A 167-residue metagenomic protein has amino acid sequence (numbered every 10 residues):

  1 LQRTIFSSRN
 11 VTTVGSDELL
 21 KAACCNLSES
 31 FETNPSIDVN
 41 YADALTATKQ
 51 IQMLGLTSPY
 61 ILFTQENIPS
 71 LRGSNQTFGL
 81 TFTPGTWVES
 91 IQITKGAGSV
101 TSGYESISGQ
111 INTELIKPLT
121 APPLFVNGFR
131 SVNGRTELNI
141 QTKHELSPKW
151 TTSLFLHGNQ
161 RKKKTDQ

Functional and structural regions predicted by a protein language model:
L1-L20, S28, S58: Short, acidic, small-residue-rich periplasmic hinge/interaction motif at the N-terminus of Gram-negative outer-membrane
A22, N26, T48, F78 (+4 more regions): Transmembrane beta-barrel architecture of outer-membrane proteins
S28-P69: Extracytoplasmic beta-strand/coil segments of soluble accessory domains associated with Gram-negative outer-membrane
Q50, I68-K95, E114: Short acidic/polar hinge/loop motifs at secondary-structure boundaries that mediate gating or recognition
P59, R130-L138, G158-K162: Transmembrane beta-barrel architecture of outer-membrane proteins
L62-T64, S90, P123-N127, T151-F155: Residue-level detector of the transmembrane beta-barrel scaffold of outer-membrane proteins
S90-V100, Q110, E114-H144: Short strand-turn segments of transmembrane beta-barrel domains in outer membranes, especially the first one or two
N112, T120-A121, I140-Q167: Periplasmic-side early beta-strands and strand-to-turn transitions of outer-membrane beta-barrels
